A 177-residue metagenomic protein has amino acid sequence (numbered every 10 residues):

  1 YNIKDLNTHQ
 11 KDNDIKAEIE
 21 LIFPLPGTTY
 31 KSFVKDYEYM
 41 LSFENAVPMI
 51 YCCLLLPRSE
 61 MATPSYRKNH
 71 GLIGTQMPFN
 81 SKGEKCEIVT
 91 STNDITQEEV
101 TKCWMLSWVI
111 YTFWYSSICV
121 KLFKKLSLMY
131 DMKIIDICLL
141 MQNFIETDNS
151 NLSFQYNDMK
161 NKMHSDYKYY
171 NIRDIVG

Functional and structural regions predicted by a protein language model:
Y1-M132, I137: A structural motif corresponding to the C-terminal lobe/cap of the Radical SAM core domain
I134-G177: Terminal or standalone catalytic/regulatory effector modules within metabolic enzymes and repeat proteins
